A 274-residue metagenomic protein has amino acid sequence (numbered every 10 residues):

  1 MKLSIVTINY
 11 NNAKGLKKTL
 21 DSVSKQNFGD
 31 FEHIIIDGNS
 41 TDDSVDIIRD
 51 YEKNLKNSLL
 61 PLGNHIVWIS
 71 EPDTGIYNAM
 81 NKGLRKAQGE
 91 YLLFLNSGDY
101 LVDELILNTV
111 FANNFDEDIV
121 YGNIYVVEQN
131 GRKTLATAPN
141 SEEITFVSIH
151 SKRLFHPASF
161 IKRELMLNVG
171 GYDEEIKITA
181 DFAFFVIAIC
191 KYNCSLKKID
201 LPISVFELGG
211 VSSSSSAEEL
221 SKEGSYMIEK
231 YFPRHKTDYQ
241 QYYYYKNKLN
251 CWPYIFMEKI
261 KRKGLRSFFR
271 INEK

Functional and structural regions predicted by a protein language model:
M1-S216: Nucleotide-sugar donor-binding/catalytic module of glycosyltransferases that assemble extracellular/cell-envelope
V6, I36, M227, N250 (+1 more regions): Short amphipathic alpha-helical "recognition" segments used for binding
D46, D50, A112, K222 (+3 more regions): Charged/polar, solvent-exposed surface patches and flexible loops
E52, S214-L220, W252-R262: Short, charged low-complexity intrinsically disordered segments located at boundaries of structured domains
L101, H150-P157, G209-V211, M227-H235 (+1 more regions): Short, surface-exposed, charge-dense and proline/glycine-enriched linear segments
L201, S214-Q240: Catalytic core of nucleotide-sugar-dependent glycosyltransferases
P233-K274: Membrane-proximal basic amphipathic "stem/tether" segments
